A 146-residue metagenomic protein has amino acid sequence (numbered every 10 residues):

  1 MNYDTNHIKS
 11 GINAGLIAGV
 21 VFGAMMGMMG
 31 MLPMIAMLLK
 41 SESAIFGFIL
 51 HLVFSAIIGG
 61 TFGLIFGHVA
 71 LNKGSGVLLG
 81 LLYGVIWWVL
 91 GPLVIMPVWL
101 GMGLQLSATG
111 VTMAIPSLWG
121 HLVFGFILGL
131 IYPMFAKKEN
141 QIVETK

Functional and structural regions predicted by a protein language model:
M1-K146: Juxtamembrane/disordered regions of integral membrane proteins
